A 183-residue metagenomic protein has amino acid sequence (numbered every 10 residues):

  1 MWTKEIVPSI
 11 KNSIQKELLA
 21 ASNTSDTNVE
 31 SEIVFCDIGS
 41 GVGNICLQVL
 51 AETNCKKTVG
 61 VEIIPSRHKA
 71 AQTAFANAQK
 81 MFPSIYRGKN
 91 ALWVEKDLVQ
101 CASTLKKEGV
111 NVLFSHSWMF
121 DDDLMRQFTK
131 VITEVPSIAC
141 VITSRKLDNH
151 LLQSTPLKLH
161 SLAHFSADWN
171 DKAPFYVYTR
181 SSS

Functional and structural regions predicted by a protein language model:
M1-S31: S-adenosyl-L-methionine
E32-G41: Conserved class I S-adenosyl-L-methionine
N44-C55: Conserved SAM-binding loop of SAM-dependent methyltransferases across substrates and taxa, primarily the Class I
I45, S66-A70: Conserved short alpha-helix immediately C-terminal to the canonical SAM/SAH-binding motif I of Rossmann-like
K57-E62: Conserved SAM-binding motif I beta-strand of class I
K69-K107: S-adenosyl-L-methionine
V110-D123: A short SAM/SAH-binding and catalytic strip from SAM-dependent methyltransferases
F120-S182: C-terminal substrate-binding/active-site "lid" region of AdoMet-derived donor-dependent transferases
